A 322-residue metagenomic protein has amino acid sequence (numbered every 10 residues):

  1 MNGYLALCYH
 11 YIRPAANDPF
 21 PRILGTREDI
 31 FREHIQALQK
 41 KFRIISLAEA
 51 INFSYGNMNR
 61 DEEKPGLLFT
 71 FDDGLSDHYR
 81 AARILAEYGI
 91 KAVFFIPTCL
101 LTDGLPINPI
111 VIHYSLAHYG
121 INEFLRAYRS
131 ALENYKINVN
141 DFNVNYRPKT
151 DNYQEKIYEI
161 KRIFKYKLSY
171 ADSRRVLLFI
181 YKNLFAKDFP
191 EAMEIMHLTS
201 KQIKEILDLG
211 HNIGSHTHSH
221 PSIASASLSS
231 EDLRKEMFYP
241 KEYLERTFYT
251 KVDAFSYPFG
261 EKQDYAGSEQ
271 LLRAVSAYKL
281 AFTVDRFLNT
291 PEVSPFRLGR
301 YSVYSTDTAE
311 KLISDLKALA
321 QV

Functional and structural regions predicted by a protein language model:
M1-T70, S76-D77, I107, V111-S115 (+2 more regions): C-terminal active-site subregion of NodB/CE4 polysaccharide deacetylases
L7, I12-R13, K64, Y88-Q263 (+1 more regions): Metal-dependent polysaccharide deacetylase catalytic core of the NodB/CE4 family, i.e., the active-site-bearing domain
Q39, A86-Y88, L207, A274-V275: Anion (oxyanion) recognition and catalysis
D72-G74, H78, Y88, A92: Conserved beta-strand->loop/alpha-helix structural units within folded catalytic cores of enzymes with alpha/beta
Y79-R83: Short alpha-helix within the catalytic core of nucleotide-sugar-dependent glycosyltransferases
